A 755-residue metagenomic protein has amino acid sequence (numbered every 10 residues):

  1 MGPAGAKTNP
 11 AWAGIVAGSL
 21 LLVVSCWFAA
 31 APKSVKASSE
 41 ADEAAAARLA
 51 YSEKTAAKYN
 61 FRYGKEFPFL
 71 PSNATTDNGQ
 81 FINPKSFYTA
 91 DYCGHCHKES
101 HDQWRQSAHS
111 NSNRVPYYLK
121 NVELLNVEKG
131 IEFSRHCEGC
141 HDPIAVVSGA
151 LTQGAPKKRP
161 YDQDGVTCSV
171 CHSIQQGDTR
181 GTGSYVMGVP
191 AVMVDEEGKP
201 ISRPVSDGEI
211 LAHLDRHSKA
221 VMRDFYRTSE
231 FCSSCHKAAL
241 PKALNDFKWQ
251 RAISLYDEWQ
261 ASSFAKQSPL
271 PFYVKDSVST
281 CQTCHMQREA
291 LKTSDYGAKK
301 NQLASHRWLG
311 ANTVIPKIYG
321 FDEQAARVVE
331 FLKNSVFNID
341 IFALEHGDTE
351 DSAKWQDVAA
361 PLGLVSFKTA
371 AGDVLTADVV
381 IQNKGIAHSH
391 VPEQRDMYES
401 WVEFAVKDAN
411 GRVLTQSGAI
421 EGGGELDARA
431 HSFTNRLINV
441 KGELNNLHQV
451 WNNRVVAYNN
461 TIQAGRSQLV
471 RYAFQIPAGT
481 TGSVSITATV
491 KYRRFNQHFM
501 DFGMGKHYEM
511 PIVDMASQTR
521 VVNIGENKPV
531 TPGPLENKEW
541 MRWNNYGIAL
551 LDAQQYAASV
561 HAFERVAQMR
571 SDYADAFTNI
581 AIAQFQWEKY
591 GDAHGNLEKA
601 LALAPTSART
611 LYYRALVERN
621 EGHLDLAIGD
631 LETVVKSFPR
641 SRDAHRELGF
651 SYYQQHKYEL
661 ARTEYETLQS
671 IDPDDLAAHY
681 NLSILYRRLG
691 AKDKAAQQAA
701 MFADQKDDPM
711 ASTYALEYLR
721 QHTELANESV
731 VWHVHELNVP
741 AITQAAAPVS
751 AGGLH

Functional and structural regions predicted by a protein language model:
K36-P84, S100-F133, G149-A464, R471-T480 (+2 more regions): Primarily the internal scaffold of c-type cytochrome electron-transfer domains, especially repeated/multiheme c-type
W540, A574-D575, A608-R609, R642-D643 (+2 more regions): Helix-start (N-cap) detector for alpha-helical repeat units in TPR-like alpha-solenoids, especially tetratricopeptide
A553-R565, D572, Q586-K599, T606-R609 (+4 more regions): Structural signature of tandem alpha-helical TPR/SEL1-like repeats, specifically the intra-repeat loop/turn
M569, L603, S637-F638, S670-I671 (+1 more regions): Structural marker of alpha-solenoid helical repeat scaffolds
E666, S670, L676, Y680-A711: TPR/TPR-like (Sel1-like) alpha-helical repeat modules
G690-Q698, D707-T713, Q721-V739: Alpha-helical linker/edge segments of TPR/alpha-solenoid repeat scaffolds and analogous pre-/post-domain helices
